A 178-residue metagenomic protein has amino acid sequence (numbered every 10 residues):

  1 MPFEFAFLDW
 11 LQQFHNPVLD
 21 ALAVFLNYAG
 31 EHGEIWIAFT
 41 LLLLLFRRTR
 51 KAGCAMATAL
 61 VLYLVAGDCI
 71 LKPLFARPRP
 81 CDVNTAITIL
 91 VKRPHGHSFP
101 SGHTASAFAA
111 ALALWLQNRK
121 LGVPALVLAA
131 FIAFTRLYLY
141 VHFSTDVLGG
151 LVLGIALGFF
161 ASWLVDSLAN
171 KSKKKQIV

Functional and structural regions predicted by a protein language model:
M1-I35, D68-G96, K175-V178: N-terminal transmembrane-helix/juxtamembrane module of multi-pass inner/ER membrane proteins
Q13, Y28-H32, R47, Q117-K120 (+1 more regions): Membrane-interface junctions
V18-L19, R48-G53, Q117-P124: Membrane-helix interface segments
G30, A57-A66, I70, V152 (+1 more regions): Hydrophobic, lipid-facing residues on alpha-helical transmembrane segments of integral membrane proteins
I35-L42, A130: Core hydrophobic alpha-helical membrane-spanning segments
T40-V65: Interfacial segments of alpha-helical transmembrane regions
T58-K72, V123-R136: Small-polar-interrupted transmembrane alpha-helices in polytopic inner-membrane proteins
T88-V178: Membrane-embedded catalytic cores of phosphoryl/pyrophosphoryl-handling enzymes
